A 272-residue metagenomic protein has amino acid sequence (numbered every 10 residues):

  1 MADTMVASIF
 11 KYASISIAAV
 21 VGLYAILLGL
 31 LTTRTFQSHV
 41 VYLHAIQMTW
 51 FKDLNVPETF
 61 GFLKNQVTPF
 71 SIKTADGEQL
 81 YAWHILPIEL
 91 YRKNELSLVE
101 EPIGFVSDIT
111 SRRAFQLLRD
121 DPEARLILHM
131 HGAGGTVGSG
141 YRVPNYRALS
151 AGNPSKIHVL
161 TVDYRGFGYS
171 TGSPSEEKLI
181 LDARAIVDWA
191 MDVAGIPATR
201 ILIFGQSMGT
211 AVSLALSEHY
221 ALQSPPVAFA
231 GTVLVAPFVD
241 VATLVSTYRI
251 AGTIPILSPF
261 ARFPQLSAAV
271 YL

Functional and structural regions predicted by a protein language model:
M1-N65: N-terminal membrane-anchoring alpha-helices
A2, V99-A124, Y141, T199-R200 (+4 more regions): Cytosol/nucleoplasm-facing, intrinsically disordered, low-complexity tails of endomembrane-system membrane proteins
T49-P87: Short extracytoplasmic
K73-W189: Membrane-embedded segments
G135, G166, T210, V239-D240: Active-site micro-motifs of SAM-dependent methyltransferase domains
P174-E177, D188-F204: Gly/Ser-rich "nucleophile elbow"/oxyanion-hole loop immediately N-terminal to the catalytic nucleophile in hydrolases
G205-G209, S213: Gly/Ala-rich beta-loop-alpha elbow adjacent to hydrolase catalytic centers
A215-L272: Hydrolase active-site cap/lid region
